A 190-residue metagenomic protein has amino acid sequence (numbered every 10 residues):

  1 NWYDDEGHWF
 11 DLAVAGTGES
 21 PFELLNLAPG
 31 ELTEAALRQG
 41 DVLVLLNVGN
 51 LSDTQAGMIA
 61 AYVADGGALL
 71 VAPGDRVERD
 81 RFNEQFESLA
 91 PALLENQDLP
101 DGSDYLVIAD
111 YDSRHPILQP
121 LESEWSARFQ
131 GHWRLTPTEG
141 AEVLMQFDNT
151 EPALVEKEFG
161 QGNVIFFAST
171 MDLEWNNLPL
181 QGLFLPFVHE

Functional and structural regions predicted by a protein language model:
N1-E190: A conserved amphipathic helix/loop scaffold that creates a polar/acidic microenvironment used either to coordinate
